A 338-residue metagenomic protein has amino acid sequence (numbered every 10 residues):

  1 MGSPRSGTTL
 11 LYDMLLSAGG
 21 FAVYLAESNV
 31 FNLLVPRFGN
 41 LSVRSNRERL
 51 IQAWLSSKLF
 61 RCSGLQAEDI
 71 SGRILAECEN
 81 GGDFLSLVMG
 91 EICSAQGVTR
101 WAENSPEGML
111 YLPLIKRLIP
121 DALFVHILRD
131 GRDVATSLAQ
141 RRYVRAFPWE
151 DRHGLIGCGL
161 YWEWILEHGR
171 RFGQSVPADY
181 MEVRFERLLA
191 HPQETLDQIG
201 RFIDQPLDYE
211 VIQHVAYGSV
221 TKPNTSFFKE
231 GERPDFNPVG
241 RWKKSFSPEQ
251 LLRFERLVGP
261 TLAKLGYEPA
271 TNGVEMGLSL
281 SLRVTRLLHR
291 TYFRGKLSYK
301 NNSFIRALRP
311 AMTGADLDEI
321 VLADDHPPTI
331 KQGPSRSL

Functional and structural regions predicted by a protein language model:
G2-S3: P-loop (Walker A) phosphate-binding loop of NTP-binding proteins
G7-T8, D130: Residue-level detector of functionally special positions within alpha-helical transmembrane segments of multi-pass
T9-F21: A conserved segment at the C-terminal end of the G1
A22-E103, G108-M109, V144-P148: PAPS-dependent sulfation machinery
L75, L155-L160, F185-E186, P238-P248: Active-site rim elements
M89-E232: PAPS-dependent sulfotransferase catalytic domain
A139-R142, F147, R170-Q174, Q205-L338: PAPS-dependent sulfotransferases, especially Golgi type II membrane carbohydrate sulfotransferases
